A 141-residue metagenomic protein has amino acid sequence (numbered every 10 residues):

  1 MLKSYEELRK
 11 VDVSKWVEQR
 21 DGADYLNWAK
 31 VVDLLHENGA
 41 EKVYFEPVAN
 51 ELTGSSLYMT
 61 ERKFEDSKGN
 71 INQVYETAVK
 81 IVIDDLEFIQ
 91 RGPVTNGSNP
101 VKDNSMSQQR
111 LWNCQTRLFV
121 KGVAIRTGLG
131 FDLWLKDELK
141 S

Functional and structural regions predicted by a protein language model:
M1-S141: Polyanion-binding surfaces on beta-sheet-dominated domains and ring/shell assemblies
